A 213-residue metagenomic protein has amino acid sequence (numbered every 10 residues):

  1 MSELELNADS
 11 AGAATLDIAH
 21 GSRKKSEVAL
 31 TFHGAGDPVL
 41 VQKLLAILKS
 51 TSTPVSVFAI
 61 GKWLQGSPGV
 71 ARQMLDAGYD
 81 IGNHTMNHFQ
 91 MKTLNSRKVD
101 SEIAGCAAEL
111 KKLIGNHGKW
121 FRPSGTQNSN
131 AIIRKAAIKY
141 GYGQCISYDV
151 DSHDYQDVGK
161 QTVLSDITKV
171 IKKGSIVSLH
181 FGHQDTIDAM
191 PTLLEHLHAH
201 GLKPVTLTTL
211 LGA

Functional and structural regions predicted by a protein language model:
M1-S2, W120: Polar low-complexity intrinsically disordered regions
E3-L94, K98-G105, E109-K112: Active-site beta->alpha N-cap acidic-glycine motif
K43, Q65, F89-K203, T208-A213: Catalytic domains of cell-wall/extracellular-matrix polysaccharide-remodeling enzymes, centered on de-N-acetylation
